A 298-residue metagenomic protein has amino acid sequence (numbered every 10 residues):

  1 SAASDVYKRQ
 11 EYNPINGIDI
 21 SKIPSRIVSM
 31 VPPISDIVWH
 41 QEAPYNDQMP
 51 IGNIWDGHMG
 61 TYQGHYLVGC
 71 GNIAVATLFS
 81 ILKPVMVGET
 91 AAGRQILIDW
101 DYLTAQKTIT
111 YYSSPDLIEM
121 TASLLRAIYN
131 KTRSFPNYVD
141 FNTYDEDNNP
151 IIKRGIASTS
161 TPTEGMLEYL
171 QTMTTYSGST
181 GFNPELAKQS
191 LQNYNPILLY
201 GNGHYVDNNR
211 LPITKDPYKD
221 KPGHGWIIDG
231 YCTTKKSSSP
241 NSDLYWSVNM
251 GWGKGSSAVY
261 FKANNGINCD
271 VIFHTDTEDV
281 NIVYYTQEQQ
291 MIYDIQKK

Functional and structural regions predicted by a protein language model:
S1-Y7: Short, small-residue-biased leader/transition segments that mark boundaries at the very start of proteins
S4, N183-K298: Active-site signature of cysteine proteases
Y7, P33-V38, Y45, L67-G71 (+2 more regions): Generic structural signal for well-ordered, non-membrane alpha-helical segments in soluble metabolic enzymes
Q10, I15-I18, K297-K298: Low-complexity, Pro/Thr/Ser/Gly/Ala-rich linker/spacer regions in secreted, extracellular modular proteins
P14-G60: Extracellular zinc-dependent metalloprotease catalytic-domain scaffold
Y45-Y62, W100-Y111, Y138-G155, D207-K219 (+2 more regions): Surface-exposed intrinsically disordered loops and tails
D56-Y111: Active-site nucleophile-adjacent alpha helix/oxyanion-hole segment immediately C-terminal to the catalytic cysteine
V68-S80, S114-C232: Predominantly the structural core of cysteine protease catalytic domains
